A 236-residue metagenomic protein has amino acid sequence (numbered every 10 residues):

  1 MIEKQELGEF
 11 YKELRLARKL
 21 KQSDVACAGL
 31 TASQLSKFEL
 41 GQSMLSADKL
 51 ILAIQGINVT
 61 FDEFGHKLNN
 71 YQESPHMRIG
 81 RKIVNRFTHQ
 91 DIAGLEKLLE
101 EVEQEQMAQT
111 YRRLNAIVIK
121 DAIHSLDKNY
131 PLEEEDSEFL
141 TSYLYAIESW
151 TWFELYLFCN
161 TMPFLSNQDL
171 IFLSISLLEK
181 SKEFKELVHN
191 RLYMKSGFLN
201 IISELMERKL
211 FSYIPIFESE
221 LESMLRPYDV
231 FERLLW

Functional and structural regions predicted by a protein language model:
M1-A17: A short, Lys/Arg-rich alpha-helix, primarily the initiator
K19-K37: Short alpha-helical DNA-recognition segment
D48-E63: DNA major-groove recognition helix of helix-turn-helix/homeodomain DNA-binding modules
H66-A93: Short, charged recognition helix plus adjacent turn of helix-turn-helix-like nucleic-acid-binding domains
E73, Q109-L114, S149-F153, H189-Y193 (+1 more regions): Residue signature of alpha-solenoid helical repeat architecture, marking inter-repeat boundaries and helix-start
G80-F87, N115-K128, Y156-N167, S196-E207 (+1 more regions): Tandem amphipathic alpha-helical repeat scaffolds
F87-E100, N129-E138, N167-E179, R208-S219: Helix-turn-helix repeat elements of alpha-solenoid scaffolds
L99-Q104, F139-Y145, L178-K185, I216-P227: Amphipathic alpha-helical segments of tetratricopeptide repeats
